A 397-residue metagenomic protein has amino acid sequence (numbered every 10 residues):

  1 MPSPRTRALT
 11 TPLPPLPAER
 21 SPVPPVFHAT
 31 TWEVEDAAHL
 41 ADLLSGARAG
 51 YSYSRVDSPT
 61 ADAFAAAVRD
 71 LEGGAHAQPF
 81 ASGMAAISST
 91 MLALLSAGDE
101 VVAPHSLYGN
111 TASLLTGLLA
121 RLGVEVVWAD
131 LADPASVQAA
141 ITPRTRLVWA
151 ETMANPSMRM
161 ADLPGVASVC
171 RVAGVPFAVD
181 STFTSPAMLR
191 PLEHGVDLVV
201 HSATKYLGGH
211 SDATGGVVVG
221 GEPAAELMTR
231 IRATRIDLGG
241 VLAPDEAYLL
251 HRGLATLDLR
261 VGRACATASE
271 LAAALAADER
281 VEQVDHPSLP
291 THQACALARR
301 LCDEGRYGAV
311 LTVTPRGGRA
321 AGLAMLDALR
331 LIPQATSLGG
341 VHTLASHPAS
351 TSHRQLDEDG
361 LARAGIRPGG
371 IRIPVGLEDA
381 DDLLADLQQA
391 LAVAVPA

Functional and structural regions predicted by a protein language model:
M1-R48, P396-A397: N-terminal glycine-rich, Lys/His-bearing helix-loop that initiates the first secondary-structure elements of many
P2, T116-G117, E125, A139 (+2 more regions): PLP-dependent enzyme catalytic core of the Aspartate aminotransferase-like
L13-P15, H28-V34, F183, K205 (+7 more regions): Glycine-rich beta-alpha junction loops
P14-P17, H76-R280, D285: Conserved PLP-enzyme active-site core in the AAT-like
T31-S88, N110-G117: Conserved N-terminal alpha-helix of the aminotransferase class I/II PLP-enzyme fold
E33-A37, A225-E226, L257, G318-A321 (+2 more regions): Short, acidic Gly/Pro/Ser/Thr-rich loop/turn segments
A49, A75, T214, E246 (+3 more regions): Short amphipathic alpha-helical segments
V281-I371, V375: Conserved C-terminal alpha-helix-loop-beta "cap" of PLP-dependent enzymes that closes/shapes the active-site mouth
